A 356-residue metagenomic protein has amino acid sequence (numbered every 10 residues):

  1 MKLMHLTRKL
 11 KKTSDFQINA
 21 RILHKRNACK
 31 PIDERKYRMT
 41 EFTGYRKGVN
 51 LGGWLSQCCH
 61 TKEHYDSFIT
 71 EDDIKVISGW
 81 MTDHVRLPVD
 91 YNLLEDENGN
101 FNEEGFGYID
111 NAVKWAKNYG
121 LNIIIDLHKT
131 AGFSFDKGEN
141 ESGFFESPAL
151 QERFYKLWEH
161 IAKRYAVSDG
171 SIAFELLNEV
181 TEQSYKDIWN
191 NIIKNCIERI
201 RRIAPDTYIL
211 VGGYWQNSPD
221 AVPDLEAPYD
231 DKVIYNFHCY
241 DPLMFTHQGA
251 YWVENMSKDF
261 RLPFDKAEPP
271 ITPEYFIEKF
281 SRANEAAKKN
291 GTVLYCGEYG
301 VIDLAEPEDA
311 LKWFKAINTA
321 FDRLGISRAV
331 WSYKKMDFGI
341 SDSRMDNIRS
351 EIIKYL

Functional and structural regions predicted by a protein language model:
L3-K9, D15-K36: Short, positively charged and aromatic/hydrophobic N-terminal segments
K9, G52-W54, W215, D241 (+1 more regions): Short, solvent-exposed coil/turn elements at secondary-structure transition points
R38-Y208, G213-A221, K232, E351-I352: Active-site mouth of glycoside hydrolases
G48-N50, I234, S327, G339: Generic structural signal for residues positioned in beta-strands
G99-N100, I109, K289-A310: An exposure/low-complexity boundary signal
E104, E141-F144, E226-Y229, W252-E254 (+3 more regions): Short, hinge-like loop/turn segments at secondary-structure boundaries
E146-P270, Y275-I302, A316-T319, R323-A329: Active-site region of glycoside hydrolase catalytic domains
A305-L356: Aromatic-rich peripheral "rim/lid" segments of glycoside hydrolase catalytic domains that contact and position glycan
